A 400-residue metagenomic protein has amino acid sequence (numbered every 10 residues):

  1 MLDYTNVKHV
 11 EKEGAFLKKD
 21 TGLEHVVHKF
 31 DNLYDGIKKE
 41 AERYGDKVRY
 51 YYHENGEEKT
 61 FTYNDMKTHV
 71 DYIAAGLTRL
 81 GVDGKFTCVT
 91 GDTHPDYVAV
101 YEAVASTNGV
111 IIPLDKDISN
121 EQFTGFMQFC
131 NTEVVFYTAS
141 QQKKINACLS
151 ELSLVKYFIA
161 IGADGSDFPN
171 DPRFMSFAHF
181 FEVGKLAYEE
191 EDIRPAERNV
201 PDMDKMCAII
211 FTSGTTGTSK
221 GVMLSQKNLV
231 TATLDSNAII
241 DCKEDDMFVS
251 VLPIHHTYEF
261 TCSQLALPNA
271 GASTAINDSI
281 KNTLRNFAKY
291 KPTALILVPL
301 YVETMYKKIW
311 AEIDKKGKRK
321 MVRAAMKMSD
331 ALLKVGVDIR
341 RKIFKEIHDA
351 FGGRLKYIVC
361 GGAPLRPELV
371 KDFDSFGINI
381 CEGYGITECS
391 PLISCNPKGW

Functional and structural regions predicted by a protein language model:
M1-Y4, S106-V183: Structural core segment of the AMP-binding/adenylate-forming
H9-K18, G36-F61, S166-F168: AMP-dependent adenylate-forming
G45-V48, A160, H179-F211, T218 (+1 more regions): Conserved pre-ATP/AMP-binding loop-to-beta segment of ANL
E57-F61, A74-I118: Conserved AMP-binding/adenylate-forming
T60-N64, A178, C207-T233: Conserved AMP-binding A3 loop
K116-C148, A232-V249, I280-T293: Conserved ATP-dependent adenylate/AMP-binding module captured primarily in the ANL superfamily
M175, T293-I296, M305-W400: Gly/Ser/Thr-rich phosphate-binding loop
V230-M247, I254-R341, N379: Conserved AMP-binding/adenylation subdomain of ANL enzymes
